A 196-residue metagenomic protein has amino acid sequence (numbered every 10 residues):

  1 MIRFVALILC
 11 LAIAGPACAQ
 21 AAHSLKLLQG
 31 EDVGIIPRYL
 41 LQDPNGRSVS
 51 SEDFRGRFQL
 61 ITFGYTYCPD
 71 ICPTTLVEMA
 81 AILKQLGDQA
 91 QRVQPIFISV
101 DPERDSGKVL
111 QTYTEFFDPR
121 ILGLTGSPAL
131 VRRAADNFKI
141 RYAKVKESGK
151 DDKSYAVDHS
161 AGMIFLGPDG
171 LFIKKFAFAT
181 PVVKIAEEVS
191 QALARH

Functional and structural regions predicted by a protein language model:
M1-F4: Positively charged n-region of N-terminal signal peptides that target proteins for export
A14-P16: N-terminal signal peptide c-region/cleavage motif recognized by signal peptidases
C18-P37: N-proximal helix/coil linker or "cap" segments that precede and/or mark the start of modular domains
I36-P37, Q59, S160-A161: Short loop/turn microsegments at loop-to-beta-strand junctions
Y39-Q59, L83: A short beta-strand-turn-helix
S51-T75, M79: Short active-site neighborhood of thiol/selenol oxidoreductases, capturing the structured segment around
T74-A134: Structural microenvironment flanking redox-active thiols in thiol-disulfide oxidoreductases
L130-E188: Thiol/disulfide oxidoreductase modules built on the thioredoxin-like
